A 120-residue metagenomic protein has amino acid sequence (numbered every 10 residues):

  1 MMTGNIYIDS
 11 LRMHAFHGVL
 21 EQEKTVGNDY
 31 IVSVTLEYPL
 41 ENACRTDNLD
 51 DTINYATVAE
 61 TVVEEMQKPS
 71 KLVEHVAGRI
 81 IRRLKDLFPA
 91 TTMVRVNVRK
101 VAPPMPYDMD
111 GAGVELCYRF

Functional and structural regions predicted by a protein language model:
M1-F120: N-terminal, polar/charged subdomain of small-to-medium soluble alpha/beta proteins
